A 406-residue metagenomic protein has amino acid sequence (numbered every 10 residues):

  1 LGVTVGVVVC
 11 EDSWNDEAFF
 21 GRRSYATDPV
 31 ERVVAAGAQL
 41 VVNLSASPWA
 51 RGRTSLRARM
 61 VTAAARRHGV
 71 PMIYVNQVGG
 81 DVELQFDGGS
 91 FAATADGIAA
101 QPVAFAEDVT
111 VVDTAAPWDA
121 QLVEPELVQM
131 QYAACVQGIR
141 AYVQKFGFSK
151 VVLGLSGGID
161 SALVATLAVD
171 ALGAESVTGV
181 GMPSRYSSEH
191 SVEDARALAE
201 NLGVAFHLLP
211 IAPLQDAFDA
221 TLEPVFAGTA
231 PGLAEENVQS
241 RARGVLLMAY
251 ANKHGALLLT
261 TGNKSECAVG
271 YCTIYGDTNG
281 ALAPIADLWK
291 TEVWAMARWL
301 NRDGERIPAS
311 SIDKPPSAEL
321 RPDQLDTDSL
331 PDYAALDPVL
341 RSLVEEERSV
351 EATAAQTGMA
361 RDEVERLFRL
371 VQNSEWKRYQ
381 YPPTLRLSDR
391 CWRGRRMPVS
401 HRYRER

Functional and structural regions predicted by a protein language model:
L1-G154, D170-A171, F206: Enzyme catalytic cores with a strong preference for nitrogen-chemistry domains
G69-V70, T94, W118-G157, S161-R406: ATP/NTP-dependent adenylation/nucleotidyl-transfer catalytic domains that generate, transfer, or process NMP-activated
